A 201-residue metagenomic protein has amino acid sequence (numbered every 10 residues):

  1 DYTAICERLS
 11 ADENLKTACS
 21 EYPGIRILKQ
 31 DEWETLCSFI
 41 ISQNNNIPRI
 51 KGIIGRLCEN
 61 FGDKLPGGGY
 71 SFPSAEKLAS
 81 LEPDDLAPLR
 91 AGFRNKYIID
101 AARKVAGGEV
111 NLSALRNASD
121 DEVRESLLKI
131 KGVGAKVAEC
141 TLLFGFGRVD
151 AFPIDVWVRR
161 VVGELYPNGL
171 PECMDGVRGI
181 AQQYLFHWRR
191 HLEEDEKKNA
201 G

Functional and structural regions predicted by a protein language model:
D1-G201: HhH-family (HhH-GPD) DNA N-glycosylase catalytic core used in base-excision repair
